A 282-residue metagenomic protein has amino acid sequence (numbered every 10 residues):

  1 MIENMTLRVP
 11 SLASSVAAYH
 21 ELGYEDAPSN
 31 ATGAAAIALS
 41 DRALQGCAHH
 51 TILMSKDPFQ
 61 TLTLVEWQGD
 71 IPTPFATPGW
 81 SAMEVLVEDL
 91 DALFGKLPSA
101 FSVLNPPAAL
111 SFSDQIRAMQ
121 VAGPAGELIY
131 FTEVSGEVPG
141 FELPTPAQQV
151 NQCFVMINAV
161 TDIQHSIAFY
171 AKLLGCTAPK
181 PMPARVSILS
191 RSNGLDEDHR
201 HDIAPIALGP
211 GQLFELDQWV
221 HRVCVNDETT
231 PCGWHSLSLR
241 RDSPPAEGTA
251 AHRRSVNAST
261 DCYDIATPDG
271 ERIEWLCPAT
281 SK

Functional and structural regions predicted by a protein language model:
I2-P10, H49-K96, R117-A122, Q152-T161 (+3 more regions): Vicinal oxygen chelate
R8-F59, S111, A159-G211: Core segments of cupin and vicinal oxygen chelate
A13-T32, T73-W80, A92-S102, A168 (+5 more regions): Extended intrinsically disordered, low-complexity coil regions enriched in Ser, Thr, Gly, Ala and often Pro
A34-L39, G69-T73, E137-E142, V186-R191 (+1 more regions): A short, acidic/glycine-rich surface segment
S102-L110, T249-S255: Short, basic/aromatic recognition patches
A109-L110, Q115-F169, C176-R185: Surface-exposed beta-loop interaction hotspot
E127-I129, F214, I273-E274: Generic structural signal for well-ordered beta-strand positions
F131-V138, Q218, W275-K282: Short beta->alpha transition motifs characteristic of CBS
